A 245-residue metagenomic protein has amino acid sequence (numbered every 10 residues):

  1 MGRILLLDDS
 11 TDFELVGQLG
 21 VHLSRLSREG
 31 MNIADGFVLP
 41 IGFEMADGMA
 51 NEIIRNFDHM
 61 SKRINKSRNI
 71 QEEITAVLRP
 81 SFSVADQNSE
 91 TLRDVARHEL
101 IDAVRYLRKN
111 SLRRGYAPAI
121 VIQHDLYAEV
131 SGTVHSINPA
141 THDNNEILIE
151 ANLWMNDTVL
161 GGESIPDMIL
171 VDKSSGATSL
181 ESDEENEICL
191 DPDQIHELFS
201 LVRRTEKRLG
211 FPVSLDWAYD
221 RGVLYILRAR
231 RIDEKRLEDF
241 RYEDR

Functional and structural regions predicted by a protein language model:
M1-S10, T178-C189: Gly-rich Lys/Arg/Thr-decorated short loops/hinges at beta-loop-alpha junctions or inter-strand turns that position
M1-V121, V130, I226-R228: N-terminal beta-alpha lobe that positions the nucleotide/phosphoryl donor in ATP/NTP-coupled carboxylate activation
V16-Q18, D125-L126, R204-T205: Core catalytic machinery and nucleic-acid-binding channels of phosphodiester-processing enzymes
G20, E90-N110, S131-E185, R228-R245: Extended active-site and interfacial segments that coordinate phosphate-rich ligands in large catalytic machineries
P80-V84, L126-A128, A151-M155: Glycine-rich beta-alpha junction loops
I120-I122, V130-I137, V202: Glycine-rich, charged/polar anion/phosphate-binding loops that engage phosphate groups from diverse ligands
K207-K235: Conserved metal-phosphate-binding beta-hairpin within the catalytic cores of diverse ATP-dependent phosphoryl-transfer
